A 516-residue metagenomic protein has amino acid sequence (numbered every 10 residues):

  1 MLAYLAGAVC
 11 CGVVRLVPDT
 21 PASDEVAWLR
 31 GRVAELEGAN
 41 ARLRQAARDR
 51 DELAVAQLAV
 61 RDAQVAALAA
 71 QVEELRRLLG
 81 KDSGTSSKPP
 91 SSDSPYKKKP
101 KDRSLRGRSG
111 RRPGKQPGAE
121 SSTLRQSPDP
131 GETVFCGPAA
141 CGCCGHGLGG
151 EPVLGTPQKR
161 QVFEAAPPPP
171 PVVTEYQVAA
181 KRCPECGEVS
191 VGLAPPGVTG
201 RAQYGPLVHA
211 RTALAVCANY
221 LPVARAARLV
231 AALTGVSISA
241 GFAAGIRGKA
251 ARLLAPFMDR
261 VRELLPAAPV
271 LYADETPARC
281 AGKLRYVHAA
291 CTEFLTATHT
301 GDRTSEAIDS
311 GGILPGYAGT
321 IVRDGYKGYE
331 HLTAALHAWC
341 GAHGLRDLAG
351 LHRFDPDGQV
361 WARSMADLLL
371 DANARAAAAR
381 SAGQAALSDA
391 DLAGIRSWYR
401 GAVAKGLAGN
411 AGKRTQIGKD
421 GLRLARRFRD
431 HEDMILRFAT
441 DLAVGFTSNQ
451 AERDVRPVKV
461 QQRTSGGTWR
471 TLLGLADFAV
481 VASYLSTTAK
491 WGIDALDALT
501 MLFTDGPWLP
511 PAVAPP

Functional and structural regions predicted by a protein language model:
M1-A202, A273, R279: Short, flexible loop/hinge motifs at secondary-structure junctions
L2-D19, A34, A41, A66-A67 (+3 more regions): Catalytic center-proximal scaffold of phosphoryl-transfer enzymes
